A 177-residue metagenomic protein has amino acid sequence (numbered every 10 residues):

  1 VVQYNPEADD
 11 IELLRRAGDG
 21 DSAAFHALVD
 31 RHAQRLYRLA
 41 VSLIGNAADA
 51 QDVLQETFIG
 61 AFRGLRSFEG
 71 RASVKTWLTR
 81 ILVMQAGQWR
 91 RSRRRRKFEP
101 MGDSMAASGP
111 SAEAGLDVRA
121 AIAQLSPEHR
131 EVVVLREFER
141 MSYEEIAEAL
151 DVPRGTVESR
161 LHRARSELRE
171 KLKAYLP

Functional and structural regions predicted by a protein language model:
V2-Y4, G18-A27, Y37-E56, R154 (+1 more regions): Short, charged helix-capping/linker segments at alpha-helix termini
Q3-I11, Q88, R95-A120, S142: Internal acidic/polar
G18-D19, G45-N46, E56-S73, S92-R95: Sigma70-family region 2
A33, Y37, F58, S126 (+2 more regions): C-terminal flanking helix
R38, D52-I59, A72-M84: Structural recognition of an alpha-helix C-terminal capping motif at a helix-to-coil junction
R63-G70, R80-P100, S111, R163: Arg/Lys-rich amphipathic alpha helix in sigma70-family domain 2
T76, V83, G87, L150-A174: DNA-recognition helix of helix-turn-helix
V132-R136: A short pre-motif secondary-structure segment
